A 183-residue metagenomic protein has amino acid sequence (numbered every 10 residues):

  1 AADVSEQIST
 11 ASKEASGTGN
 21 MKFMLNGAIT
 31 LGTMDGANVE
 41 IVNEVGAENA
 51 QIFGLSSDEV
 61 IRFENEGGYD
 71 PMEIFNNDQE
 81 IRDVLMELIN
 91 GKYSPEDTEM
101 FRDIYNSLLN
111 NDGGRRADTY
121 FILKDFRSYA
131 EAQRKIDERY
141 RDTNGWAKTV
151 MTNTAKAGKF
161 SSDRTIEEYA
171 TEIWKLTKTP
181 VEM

Functional and structural regions predicted by a protein language model:
A1-A2, E6-R164, E168-M183: Catalytic binding pocket for nucleotide-activated donors in carbohydrate/polymer assembly enzymes
